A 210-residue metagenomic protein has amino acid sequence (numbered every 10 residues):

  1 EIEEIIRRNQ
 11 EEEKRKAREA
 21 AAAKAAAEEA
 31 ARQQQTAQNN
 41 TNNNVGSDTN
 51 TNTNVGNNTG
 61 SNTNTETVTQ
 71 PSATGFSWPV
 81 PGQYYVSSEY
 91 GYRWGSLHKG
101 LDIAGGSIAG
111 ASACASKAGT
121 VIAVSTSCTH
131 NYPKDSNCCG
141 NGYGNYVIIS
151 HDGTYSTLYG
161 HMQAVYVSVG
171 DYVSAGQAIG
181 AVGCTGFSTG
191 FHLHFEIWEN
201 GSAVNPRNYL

Functional and structural regions predicted by a protein language model:
E1-T51, V55, T65: Alpha-helical oligomerization segments with coiled-coil/rod-like character
T69, C139, S168-Q177, E196-L210: Acidic, glycine-rich catalytic/binding loops that coordinate metals and/or anionic ligands
P71-G75, L101-G110: Short aromatic-glycine motifs in intrinsically disordered, low-complexity regions
S72-L97: Extracytoplasmic/periplasm-facing segments of secreted or lipoprotein envelope proteins
V86-S87, I103, P206: Bulky hydrophobic/aromatic "packing anchor" residues in well-ordered structure
S96-K99, S107, A115-Y166, G190-E199: Zn2+-dependent peptidoglycan hydrolase active-site motif and core
I103, S136-N137, Y146-V147, S174-G186: Short hydrophobic beta/alpha edge segments that flank linear recognition/processing sites
S112-V124, V167-V182: Short, well-structured beta-strand-loop connectors
